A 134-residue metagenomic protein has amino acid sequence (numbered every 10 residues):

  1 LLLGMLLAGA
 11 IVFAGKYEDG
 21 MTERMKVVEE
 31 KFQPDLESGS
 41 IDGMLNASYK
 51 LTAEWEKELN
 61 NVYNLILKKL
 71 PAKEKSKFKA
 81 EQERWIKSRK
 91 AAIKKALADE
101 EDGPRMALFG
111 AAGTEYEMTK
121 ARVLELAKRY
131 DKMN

Functional and structural regions predicted by a protein language model:
L1-L6: Sec-dependent signal peptide recognition, specifically the positively charged N-region followed immediately by
G9-I11: N-terminal signal peptide c-region/cleavage motif recognized by signal peptidases
A14-N134: N-terminal alpha-helical modules
